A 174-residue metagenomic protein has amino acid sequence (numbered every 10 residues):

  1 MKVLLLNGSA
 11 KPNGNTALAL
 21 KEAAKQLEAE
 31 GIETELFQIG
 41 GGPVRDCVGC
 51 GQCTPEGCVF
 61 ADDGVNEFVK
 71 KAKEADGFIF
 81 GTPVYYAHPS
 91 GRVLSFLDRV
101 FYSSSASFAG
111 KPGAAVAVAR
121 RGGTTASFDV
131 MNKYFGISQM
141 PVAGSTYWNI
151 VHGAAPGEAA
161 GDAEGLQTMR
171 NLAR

Functional and structural regions predicted by a protein language model:
K2-I32: N-terminal beta1-alpha1 ligand-phosphate binding loop
N7-N13, A17, V44-T54, D76: Cysteine-centered iron-sulfur cluster-binding motifs in ferredoxin-type domains/subunits of redox enzymes
I32-G42: A short beta-strand-loop structural module common to alpha/beta enzyme folds
G42-A72: Cysteine-cluster motifs in flexible loop/terminal segments that predominantly coordinate metals
F60-Y147: Helix-loop-strand module that forms the ligand-binding subsite of alpha/beta enzymes
A61, P141-R174: Glycine-rich phosphate/pyrophosphate-binding loop and the adjoining helix
